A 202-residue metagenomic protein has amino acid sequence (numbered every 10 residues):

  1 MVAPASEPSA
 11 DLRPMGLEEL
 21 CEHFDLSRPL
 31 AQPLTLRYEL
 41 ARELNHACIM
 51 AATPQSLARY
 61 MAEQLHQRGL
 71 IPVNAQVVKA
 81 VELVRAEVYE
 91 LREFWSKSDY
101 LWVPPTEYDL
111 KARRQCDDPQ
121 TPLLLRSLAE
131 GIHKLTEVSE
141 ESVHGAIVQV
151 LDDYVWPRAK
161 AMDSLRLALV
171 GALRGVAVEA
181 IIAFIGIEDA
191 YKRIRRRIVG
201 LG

Functional and structural regions predicted by a protein language model:
M1-A51, D163, L167-L173, R196-G200: Alpha-helical recognition segments enriched in aromatics with Gly/Pro capping that present substrate-recognition
V2, F24, N45-C48, L65 (+8 more regions): Generic structural signal for hydrophobic core residues of well-folded globular domains
D11, A31-R37, I71-A80, D153-K160 (+1 more regions): Structural motif
E18, Y38-R42, V78, E82 (+4 more regions): Non-catalytic, well-ordered alpha-helical scaffold segments
L44-N45, Q64, W102-P105, I185-Y191: Short alpha-helical linear motifs
P54-Y154: Small-residue-rich helix-loop
E140-L201: Charged substrate- and nucleic-acid-binding regions of tRNA-handling and nucleotidyl-transfer enzymes, centered on
